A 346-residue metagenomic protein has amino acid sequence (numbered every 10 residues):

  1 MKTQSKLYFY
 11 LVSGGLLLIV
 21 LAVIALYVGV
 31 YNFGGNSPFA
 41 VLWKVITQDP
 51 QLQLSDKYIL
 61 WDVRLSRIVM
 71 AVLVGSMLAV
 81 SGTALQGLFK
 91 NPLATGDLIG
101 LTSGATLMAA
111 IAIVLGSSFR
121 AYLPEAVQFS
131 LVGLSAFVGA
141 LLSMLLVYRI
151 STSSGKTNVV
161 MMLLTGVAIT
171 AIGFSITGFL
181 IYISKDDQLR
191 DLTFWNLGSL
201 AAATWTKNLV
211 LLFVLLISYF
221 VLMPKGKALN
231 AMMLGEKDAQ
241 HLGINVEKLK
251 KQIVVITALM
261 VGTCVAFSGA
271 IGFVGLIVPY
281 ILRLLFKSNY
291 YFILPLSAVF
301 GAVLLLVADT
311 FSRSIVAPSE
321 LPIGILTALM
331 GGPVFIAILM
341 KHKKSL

Functional and structural regions predicted by a protein language model:
M1-L346: Alpha-helical transmembrane segments in inner-membrane proteins
